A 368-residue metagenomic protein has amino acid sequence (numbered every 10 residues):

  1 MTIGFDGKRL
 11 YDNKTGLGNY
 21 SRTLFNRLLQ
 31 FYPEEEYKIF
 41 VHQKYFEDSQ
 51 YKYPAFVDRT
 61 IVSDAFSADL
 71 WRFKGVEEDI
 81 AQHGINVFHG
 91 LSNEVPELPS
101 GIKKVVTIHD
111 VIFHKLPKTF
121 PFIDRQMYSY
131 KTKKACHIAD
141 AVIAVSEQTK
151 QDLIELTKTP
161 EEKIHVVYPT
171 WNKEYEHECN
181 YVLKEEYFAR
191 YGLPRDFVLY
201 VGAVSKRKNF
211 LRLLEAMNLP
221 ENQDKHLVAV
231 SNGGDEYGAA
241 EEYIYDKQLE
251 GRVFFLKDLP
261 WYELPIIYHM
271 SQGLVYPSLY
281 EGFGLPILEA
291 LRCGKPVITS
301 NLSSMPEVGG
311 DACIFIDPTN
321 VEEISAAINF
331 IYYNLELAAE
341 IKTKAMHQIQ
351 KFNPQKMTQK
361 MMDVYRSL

Functional and structural regions predicted by a protein language model:
M1-L368: Carbohydrate transferase catalytic cores enriched for Leloir-type hexosyltransferases
